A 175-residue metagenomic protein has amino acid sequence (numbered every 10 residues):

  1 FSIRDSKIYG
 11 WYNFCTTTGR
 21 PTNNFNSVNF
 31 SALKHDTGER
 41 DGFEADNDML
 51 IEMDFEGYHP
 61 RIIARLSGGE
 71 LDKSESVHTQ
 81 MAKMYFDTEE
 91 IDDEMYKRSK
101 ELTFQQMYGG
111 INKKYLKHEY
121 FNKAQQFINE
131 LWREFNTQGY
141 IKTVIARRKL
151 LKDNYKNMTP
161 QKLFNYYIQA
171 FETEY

Functional and structural regions predicted by a protein language model:
F1-E90, R147-Y175: Acidic, glycine-rich two-metal-ion catalytic cores of nucleic acid-processing enzymes
F86-Y175: Conserved catalytic core of nucleic-acid polymerases
